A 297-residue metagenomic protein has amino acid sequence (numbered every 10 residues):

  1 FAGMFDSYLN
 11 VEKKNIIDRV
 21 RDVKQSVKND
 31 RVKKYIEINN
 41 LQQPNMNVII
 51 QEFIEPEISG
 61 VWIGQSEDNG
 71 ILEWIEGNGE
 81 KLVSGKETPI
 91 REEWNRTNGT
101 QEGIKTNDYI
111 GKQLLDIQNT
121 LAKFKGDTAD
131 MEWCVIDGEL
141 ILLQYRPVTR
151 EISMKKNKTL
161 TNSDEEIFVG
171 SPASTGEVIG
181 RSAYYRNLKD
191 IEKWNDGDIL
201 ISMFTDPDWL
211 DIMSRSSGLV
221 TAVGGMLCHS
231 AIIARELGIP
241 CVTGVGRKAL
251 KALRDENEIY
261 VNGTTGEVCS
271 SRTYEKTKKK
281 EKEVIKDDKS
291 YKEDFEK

Functional and structural regions predicted by a protein language model:
F1-I71, I75, K81, D108-K112 (+2 more regions): Extended, highly charged
G3, K123-E151: Conserved metal-phosphate-binding beta-hairpin within the catalytic cores of diverse ATP-dependent phosphoryl-transfer
E12-K13, Q65-N69, N78, N95-N98 (+2 more regions): Short acidic-glycine loop/turn motifs at beta-strand connectors
D18-R19, M46, P56-S59, Q65-T106 (+3 more regions): ATP-dependent carboxylate/acyl-activation modules
Q42-P44, N95-V135: A long amphipathic alpha-helix within ATP-dependent nucleotide-binding catalytic cores
E57-I58, E80, D137-I141, R150-E151 (+2 more regions): Flexible loop/turn segments at secondary-structure boundaries
R150, G176-D198, M203-K297: Acidic, glycine-rich flexible loop/linker segments
